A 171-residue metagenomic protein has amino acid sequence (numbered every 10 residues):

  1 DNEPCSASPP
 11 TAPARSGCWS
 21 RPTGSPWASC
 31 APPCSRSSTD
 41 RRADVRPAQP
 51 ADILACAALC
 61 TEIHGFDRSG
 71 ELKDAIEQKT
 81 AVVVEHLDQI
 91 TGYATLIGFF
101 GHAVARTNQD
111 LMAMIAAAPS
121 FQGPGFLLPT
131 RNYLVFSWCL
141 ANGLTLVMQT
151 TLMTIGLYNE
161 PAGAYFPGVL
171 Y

Functional and structural regions predicted by a protein language model:
N2-E3, T11-A14, R46-Y171: Intrinsically disordered, low-complexity, positively biased terminal segments
S6-P10, S16-S38, L146-Y158: Conserved catalytic-core motifs of GNAT/GCN5-like acyltransferases
S35-P50: Conserved N-terminal entry element of GNAT/NAT acetyltransferase domains
